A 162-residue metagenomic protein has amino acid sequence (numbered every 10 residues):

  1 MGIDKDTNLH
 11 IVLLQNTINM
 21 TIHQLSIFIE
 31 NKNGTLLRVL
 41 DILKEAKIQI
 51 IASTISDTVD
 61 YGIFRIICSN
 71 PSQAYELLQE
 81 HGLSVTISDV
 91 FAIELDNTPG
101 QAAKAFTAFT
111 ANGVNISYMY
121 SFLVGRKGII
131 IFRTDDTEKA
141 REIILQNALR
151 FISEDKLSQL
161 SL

Functional and structural regions predicted by a protein language model:
D6-L162: A conserved regulatory-domain signal marking ACT and ACT-like small-molecule sensing domains and adjacent regulatory
